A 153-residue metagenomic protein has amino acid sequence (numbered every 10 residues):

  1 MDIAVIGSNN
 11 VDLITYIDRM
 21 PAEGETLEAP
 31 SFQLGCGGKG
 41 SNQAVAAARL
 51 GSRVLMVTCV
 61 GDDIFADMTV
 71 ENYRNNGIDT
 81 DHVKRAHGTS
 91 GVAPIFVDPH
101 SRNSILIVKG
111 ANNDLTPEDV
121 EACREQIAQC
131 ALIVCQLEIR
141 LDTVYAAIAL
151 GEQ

Functional and structural regions predicted by a protein language model:
M1, P30, S90-V92, R102-N103: Change "...and in nucleic-acid phosphodiester-cleaving endonucleases..." to "...and in nucleic-acid processing enzymes
M1-C59, I64-M68, R74-N75: Glycine-rich phosphate/adenosyl-contacting loop at the front of the ribokinase-like
M1-N9, L55, V70-R85, V97-Q153: Ribokinase/PfkB-type carbohydrate-kinase core domain
D12-D18, R85-H100: Short, compositionally biased "basic patch" segments
Q33, A93, I133: Short aromatic/hydrophobic contact patches that present stacked aromatics for nucleic-acid/ligand binding
K39-N42, F65, T89-V92, D142-V144: Short glycine/serine/threonine-rich phosphate/pyrophosphate-binding segments that cradle anionic phosphate groups
